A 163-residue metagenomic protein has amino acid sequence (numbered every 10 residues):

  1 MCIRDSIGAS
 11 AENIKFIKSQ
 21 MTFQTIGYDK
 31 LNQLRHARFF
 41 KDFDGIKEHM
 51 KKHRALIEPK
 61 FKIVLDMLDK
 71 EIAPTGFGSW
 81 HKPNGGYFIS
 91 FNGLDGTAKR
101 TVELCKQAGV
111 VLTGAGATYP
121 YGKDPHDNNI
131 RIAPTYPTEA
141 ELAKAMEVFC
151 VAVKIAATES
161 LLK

Functional and structural regions predicted by a protein language model:
R4-E58: Conserved core segment of the aminotransferase class I/II
I14, F88-R131, E139: Conserved C-terminal alpha-helix-loop-beta "cap" of PLP-dependent enzymes that closes/shapes the active-site mouth
S19-Q20, L104, A145: Residue-level signal for well-ordered alpha-helical positions
F23-G27, A55, F77, N92-G93 (+2 more regions): Short, contiguous acidic/charged loop-to-helix segments that flank catalytic cores in large enzymes
R38-K51, L68-G76, R100, E139 (+2 more regions): Inter-domain helical "communication" segments and dimerization helices that couple sensory or membrane-embedded modules
R54-L65, F77-N92: Conserved glycine-rich beta-strand-loop-beta hairpin in the small C-terminal domain of fold type I
Q107, K123-K163: PLP-dependent enzyme catalytic core of the Aspartate aminotransferase-like
